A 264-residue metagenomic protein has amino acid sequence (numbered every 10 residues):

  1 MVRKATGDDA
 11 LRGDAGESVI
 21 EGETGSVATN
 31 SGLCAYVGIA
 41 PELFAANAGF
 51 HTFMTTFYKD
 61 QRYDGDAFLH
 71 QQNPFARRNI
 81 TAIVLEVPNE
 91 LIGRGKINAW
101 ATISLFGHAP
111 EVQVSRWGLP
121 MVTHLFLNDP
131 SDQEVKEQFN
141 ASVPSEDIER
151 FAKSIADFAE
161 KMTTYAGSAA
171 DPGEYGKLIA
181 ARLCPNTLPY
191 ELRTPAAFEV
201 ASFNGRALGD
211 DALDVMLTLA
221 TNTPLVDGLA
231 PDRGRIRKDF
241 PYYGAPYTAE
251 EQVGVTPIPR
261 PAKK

Functional and structural regions predicted by a protein language model:
M1-K264: Surface-exposed extracytoplasmic segments
